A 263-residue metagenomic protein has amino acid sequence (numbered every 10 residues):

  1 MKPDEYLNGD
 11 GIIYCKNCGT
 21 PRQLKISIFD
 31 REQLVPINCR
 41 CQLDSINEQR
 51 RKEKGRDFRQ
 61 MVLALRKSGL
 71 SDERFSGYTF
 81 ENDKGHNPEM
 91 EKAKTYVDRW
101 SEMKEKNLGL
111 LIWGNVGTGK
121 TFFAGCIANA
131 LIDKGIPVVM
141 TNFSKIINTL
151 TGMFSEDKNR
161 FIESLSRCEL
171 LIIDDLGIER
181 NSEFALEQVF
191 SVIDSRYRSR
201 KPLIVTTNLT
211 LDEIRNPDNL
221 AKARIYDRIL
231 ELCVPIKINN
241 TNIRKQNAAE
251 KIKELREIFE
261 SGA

Functional and structural regions predicted by a protein language model:
M1-N87, N240, Q246-A263: A short, basic N-terminal segment
S71-R74, T79-L110: Pre-Walker A (pre-P-loop) alpha-helix and adjacent loop at the N terminus of AAA/AAA+ ATPase modules, a conserved
E89-V97, A128-C168, R180-E187: Short glycine-rich substrate-engagement loop in P-loop NTPases that contacts/grips substrate
K104-A124: Walker A/P-loop nucleotide-binding motif
L110, V139, I172, I204 (+1 more regions): Hydrophobic/aromatic beta-strand patches that form the interior of the parallel beta-sheet core in alpha/beta enzyme
I136-P137, R167-L170, S199-V205: Loop/turn-to-beta-strand initiation segments
N148-T149, E179-A263: Replace "adjacent to P-loop NTPase cores in ATP/GTP-dependent enzymes" with "adjacent to NTP-binding cores
D175-L176: Walker B catalytic acidic pair
